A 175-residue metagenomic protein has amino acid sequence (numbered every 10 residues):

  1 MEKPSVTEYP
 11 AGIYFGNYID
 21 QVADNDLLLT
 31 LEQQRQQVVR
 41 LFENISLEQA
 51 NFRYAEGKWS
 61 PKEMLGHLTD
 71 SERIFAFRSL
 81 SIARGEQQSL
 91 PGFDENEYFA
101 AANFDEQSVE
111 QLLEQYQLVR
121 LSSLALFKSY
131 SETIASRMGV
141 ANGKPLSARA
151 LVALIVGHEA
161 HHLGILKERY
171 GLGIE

Functional and structural regions predicted by a protein language model:
M1-P10, Y14-G16, N51-E95, L124 (+1 more regions): Short, contiguous alpha-helical
D20-D24, P61, A102-E106, K144-A148: A short, mixed-charge helix-start or loop-turn motif at secondary-structure junctions
Q21-G57: Short, contiguous, helix-prone interaction/anchoring segments in small proteins
N25, L29-E32, K62, G66 (+4 more regions): A generic "alpha-helical surface" signal
L29-L41, F99-S136: Acidic/histidine-rich alpha-helical segments that form the ligand environment of transition-metal centers
E32, V39, E43, L80 (+3 more regions): Amphipathic, non-transmembrane alpha-helical secondary structure
S46, A83, K128-S131, Y170: A structural signal for long alpha-helical coiled-coils and helix-turn connectors that form the cytosolic signaling
